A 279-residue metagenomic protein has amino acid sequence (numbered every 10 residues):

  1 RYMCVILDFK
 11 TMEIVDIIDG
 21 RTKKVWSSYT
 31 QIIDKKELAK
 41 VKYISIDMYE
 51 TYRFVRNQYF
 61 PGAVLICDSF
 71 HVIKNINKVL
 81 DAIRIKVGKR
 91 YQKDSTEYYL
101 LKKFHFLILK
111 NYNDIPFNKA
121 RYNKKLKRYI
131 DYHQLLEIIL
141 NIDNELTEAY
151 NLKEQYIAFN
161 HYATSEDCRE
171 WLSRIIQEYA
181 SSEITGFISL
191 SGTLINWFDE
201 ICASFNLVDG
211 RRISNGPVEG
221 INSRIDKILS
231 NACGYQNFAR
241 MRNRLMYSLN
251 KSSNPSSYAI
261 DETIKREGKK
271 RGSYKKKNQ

Functional and structural regions predicted by a protein language model:
R1-C4, F9-T11, K36-I66, F70-K74 (+1 more regions): Acidic/histidine-rich catalytic cores and adjacent linkers of DNA breakage/strand-transfer/modification proteins
I14-E37, Y43: Active-site beta-loop-alpha junctions of metal-dependent nucleic acid enzymes, especially the RNase H-like/DDE
I18, D81, L229-S230: Residue-level detector of alpha-helical segments with a strong bias toward transmembrane helices and their helix-loop
V72-K93: Short alpha-helix plus adjacent loop in nuclease-associated cores
